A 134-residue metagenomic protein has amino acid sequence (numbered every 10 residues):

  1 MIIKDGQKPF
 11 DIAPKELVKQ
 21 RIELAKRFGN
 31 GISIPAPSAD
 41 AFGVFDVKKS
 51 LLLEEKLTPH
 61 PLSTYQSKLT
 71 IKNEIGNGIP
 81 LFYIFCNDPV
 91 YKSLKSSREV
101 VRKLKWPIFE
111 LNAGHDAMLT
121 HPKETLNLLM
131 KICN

Functional and structural regions predicted by a protein language model:
M1-S33, T64-T70, K92-S93, R98-V100: Flexible "cap/lid" loop of the alpha/beta hydrolase fold
I34-V44: Helix-loop "lid/cap" segments that line or gate small-molecule binding pockets
K48-K49: Acidic, glycine-rich loop-and-strand cores that form catalytic or ligand-binding grooves in diverse globular domains
E55-E74, N87: Active-site nucleophile elbow and catalytic-triad environment of alpha/beta-hydrolase enzymes
K72-G78, V101: Short, conserved loop/helix-junction motifs that constitute active-site signature segments in enzyme catalytic cores
N77, Y83-F85: Short beta-strand/loop motif that positions the catalytic acidic residue of the alpha/beta-hydrolase fold
N87-L119, E124, K131-I132: Conserved loop-alpha-helix segment in the C-terminal half of the alpha/beta-hydrolase fold that carries the catalytic
